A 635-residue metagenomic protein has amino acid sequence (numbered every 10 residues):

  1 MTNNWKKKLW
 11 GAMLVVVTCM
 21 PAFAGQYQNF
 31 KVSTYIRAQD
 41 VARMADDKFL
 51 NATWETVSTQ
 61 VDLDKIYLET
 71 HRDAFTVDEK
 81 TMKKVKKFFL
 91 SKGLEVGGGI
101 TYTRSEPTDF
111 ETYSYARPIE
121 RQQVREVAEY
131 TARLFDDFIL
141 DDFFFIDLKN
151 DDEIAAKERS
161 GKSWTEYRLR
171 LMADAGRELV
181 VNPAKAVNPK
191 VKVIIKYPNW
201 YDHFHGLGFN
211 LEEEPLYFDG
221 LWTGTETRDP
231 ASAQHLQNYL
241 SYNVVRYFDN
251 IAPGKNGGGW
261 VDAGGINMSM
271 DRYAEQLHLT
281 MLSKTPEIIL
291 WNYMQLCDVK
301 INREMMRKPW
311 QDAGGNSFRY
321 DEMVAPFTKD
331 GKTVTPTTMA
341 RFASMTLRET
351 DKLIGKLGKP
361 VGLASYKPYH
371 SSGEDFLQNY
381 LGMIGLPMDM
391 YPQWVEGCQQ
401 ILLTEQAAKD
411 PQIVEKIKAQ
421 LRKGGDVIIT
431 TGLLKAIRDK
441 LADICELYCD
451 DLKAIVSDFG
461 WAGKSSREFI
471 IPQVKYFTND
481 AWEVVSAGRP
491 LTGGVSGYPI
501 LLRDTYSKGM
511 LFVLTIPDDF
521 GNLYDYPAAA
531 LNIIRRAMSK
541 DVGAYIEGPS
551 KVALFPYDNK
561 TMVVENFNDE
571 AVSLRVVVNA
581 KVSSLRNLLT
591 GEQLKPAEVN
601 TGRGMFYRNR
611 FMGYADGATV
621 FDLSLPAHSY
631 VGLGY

Functional and structural regions predicted by a protein language model:
M1-A12: Bacterial N-terminal signal peptides that target proteins for export
W10-P21: Bacterial N-terminal signal peptides
A22-Q26: Boundary at the C-terminal end of the N-terminal hydrophobic targeting segment
Y27-A52, M82-D136, D142, I146-D152 (+3 more regions): Active-site-adjacent "subsite" loops/lids of carbohydrate-active enzymes
R37, D64, E69, D109-T112 (+15 more regions): Hydrophobic targeting/anchoring helices
A42-Q60, R117-T131, H203-E214, S269-T280: Short, acidic/polar
D46-V57, L377-C398, E405-A408: A short, well-structured beta->alpha microelement
N379, T404-Y635: A conserved amphipathic helix/loop scaffold that creates a polar/acidic microenvironment used either to coordinate
